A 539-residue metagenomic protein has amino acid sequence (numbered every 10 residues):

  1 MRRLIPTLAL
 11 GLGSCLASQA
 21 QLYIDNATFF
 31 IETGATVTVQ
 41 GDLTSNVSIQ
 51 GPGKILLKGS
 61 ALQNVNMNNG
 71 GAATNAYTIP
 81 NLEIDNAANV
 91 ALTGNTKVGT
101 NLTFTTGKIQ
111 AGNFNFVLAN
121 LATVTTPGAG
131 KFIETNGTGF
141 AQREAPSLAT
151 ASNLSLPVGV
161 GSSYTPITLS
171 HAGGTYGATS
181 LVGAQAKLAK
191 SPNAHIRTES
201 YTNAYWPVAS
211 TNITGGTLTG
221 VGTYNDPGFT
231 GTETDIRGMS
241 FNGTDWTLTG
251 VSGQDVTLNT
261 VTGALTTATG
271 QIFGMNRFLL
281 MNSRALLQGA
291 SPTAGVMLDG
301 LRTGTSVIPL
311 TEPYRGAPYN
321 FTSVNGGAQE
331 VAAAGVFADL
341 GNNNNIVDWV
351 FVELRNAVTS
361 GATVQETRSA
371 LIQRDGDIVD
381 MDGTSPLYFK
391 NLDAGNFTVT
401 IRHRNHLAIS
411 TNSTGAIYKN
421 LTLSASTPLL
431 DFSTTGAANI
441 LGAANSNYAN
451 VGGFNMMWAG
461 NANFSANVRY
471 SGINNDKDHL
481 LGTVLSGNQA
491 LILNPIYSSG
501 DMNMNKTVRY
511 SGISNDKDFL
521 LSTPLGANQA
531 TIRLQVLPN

Functional and structural regions predicted by a protein language model:
M1-L4: Positively charged n-region of N-terminal signal peptides that target proteins for export
T7-C15: Bacterial N-terminal signal peptides
C15-L280: Extracellular beta-sheet-rich ligand-binding/adhesion modules
S60, G295, G300-N344, N356 (+3 more regions): Cellulosome-associated attachment modules in secreted, modular CAZymes
Y201-G228, D235-W246, W349, N461-H479 (+1 more regions): Extracellular low-complexity, Gly/Ser/Thr-rich intrinsically disordered linkers and protease-sensitive activation/hinge
G231-E233, N345-V347, A394: Short proline/glycine-enriched turn/loop motifs at strand-loop junctions of beta-rich domains
R237-M239, F351-R355, T398-T400: Beta-strand signatures of extracellular beta-sandwich domains
S283-Q288, V296, V352: A short, amphipathic beta-strand motif
